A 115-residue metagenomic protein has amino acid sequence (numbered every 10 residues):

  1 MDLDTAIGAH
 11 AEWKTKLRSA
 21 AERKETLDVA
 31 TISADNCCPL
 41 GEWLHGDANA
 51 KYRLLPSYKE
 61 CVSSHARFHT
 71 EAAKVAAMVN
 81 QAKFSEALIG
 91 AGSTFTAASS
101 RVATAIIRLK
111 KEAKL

Functional and structural regions predicted by a protein language model:
M1-L115: N-terminal membrane-sensor/transducer module of prokaryotic signaling receptors
